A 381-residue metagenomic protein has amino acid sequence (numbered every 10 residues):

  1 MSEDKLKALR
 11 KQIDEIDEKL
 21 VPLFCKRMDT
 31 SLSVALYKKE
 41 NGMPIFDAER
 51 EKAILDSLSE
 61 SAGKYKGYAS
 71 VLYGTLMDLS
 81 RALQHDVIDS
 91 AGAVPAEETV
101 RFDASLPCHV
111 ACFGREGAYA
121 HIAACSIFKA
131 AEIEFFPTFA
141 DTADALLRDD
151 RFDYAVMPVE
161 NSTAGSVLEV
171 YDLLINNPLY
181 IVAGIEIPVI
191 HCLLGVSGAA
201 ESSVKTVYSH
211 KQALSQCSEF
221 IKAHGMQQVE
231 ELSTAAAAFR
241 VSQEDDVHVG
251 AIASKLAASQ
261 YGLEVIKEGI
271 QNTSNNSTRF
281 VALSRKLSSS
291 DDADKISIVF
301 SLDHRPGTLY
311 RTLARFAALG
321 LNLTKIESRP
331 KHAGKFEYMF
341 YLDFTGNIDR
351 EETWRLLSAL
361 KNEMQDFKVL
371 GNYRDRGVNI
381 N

Functional and structural regions predicted by a protein language model:
M1-N381: Domain-level signature for soluble enzymes in the chorismate/prephenate branch of the shikimate pathway
